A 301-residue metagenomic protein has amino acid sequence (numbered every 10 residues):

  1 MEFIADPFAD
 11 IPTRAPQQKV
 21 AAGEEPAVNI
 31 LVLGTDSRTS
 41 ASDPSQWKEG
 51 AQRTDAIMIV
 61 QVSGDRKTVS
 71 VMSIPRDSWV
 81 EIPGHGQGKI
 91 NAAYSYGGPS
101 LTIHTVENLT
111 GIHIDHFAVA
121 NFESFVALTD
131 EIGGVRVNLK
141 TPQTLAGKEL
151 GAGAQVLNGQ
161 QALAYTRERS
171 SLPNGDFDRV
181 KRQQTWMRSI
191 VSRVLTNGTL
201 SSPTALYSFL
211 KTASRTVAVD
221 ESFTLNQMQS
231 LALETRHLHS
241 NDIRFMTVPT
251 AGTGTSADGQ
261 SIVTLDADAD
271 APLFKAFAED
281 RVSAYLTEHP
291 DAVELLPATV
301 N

Functional and structural regions predicted by a protein language model:
M1-R66: Entry/capping segment at the start of metal-dependent catalytic domains with acidic active-site entry clusters
I4-A15, L157, A218-N301: C-terminal solvent-exposed extensions
G23-P26, T35-D36, E49-R53, K67 (+9 more regions): Solvent-exposed, acidic/flexible segments
V28, S124, L128-T204, S208-L210 (+1 more regions): Flexible, polar/acidic helix-loop-strand segments at domain edges
P44-W47, G88-Y96, G111-H116, S170-F177 (+3 more regions): Second-shell loop/turn segments in exported
T54-A56, Q87, N91, P99-E107 (+9 more regions): Extracytoplasmic/secreted envelope proteins and their assembly/folding machinery, especially bacterial periplasmic
Q61-G64, W79, S95, E107-G111 (+6 more regions): Sec-exported extracytoplasmic/periplasmic mature domains
N91-G151: Amphipathic, coiled-coil-like alpha-helical scaffolding segments used for oligomerization/assembly
